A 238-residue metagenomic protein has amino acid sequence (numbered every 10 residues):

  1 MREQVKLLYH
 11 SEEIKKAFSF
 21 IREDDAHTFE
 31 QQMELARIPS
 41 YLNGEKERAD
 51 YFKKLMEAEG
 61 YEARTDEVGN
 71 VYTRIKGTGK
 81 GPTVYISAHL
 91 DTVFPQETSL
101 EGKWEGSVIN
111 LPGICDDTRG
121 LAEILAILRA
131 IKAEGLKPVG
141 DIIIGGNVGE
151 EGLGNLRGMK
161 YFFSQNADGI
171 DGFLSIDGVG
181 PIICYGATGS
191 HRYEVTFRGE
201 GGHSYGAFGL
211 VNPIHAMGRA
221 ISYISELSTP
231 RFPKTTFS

Functional and structural regions predicted by a protein language model:
M1, E13, E23-A26, R37 (+6 more regions): Generic secondary-structure signature for well-ordered alpha-helical cores
R2, A207-S238: Acidic-enriched catalytic cores of C-N bond-cleaving enzymes acting on peptides and small amides
E3-I109: Acidic/His- and Gly-rich active-site-bordering loop/insert found across diverse amide/peptide-bond hydrolases
Y9, D24, R157, S164-R219: Metal-dependent peptidase/peptidase-like ectodomains
F29, M33, D50-K53, L121-R129 (+2 more regions): Predominant activation on well-ordered alpha-helical scaffold segments within soluble catalytic domains
P39, M56, T73, I86-H89 (+5 more regions): Buried hydrophobic positions in well-ordered alpha/beta secondary-structure cores of metabolic enzymes
E67-V68, A88-L90, N147-E150, I176-V179 (+1 more regions): Fold-independent oxyanion-binding glycine-rich loops and adjacent beta-strand/coil segments at enzyme active sites
V108-I109, G113-T188, K234: Acidic/histidine-rich catalytic neighborhood of metal-dependent amide-processing enzymes
